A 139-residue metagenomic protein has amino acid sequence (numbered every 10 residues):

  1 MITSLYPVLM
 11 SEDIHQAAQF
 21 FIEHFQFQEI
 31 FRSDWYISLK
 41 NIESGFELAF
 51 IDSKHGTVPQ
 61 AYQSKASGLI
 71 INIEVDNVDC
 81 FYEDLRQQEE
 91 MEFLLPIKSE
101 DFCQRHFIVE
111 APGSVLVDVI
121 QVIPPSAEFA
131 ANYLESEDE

Functional and structural regions predicted by a protein language model:
M1-L5, Q28-I73, Y82-E110, V122-E139: Vicinal oxygen chelate
S11-D13, D101: Conserved beta-strand-loop-alpha-helix junction that forms the acyl-donor binding cleft
D13, N77, A111: Acidic di-acidic motifs
Q16, V78-Y82: Short, conserved charged micro-motifs
A17-I22, L85, S114: Conserved active-site tyrosine of GNAT-family acetyltransferases
A111-V117: Short, glycine-anchored, charge-dense loop/turn motifs used at functional sites
